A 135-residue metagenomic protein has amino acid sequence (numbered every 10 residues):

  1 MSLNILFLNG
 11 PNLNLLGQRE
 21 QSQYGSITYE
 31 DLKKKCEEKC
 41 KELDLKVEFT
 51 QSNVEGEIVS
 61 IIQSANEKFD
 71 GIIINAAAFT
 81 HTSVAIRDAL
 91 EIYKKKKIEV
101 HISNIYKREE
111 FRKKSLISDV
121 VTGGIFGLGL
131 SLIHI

Functional and structural regions predicted by a protein language model:
S2-I5: Extreme N-terminal starter segment of soluble prokaryotic enzymes
P11-L13, A77-T80, S103-I105: Short glycine-rich anion-binding loops that position phosphate/pyrophosphate groups of nucleotides and phosphorylated
L16-E30: Glycine- and acidic-residue-enriched helix-capping/strand-helix junction motifs
E48-G56: Short beta->alpha junction loops
A65-I72: Short acidic/histidine-rich motifs immediately flanking catalytic phosphotransfer sites in two-component signaling
S83-K94: Short Gly/Thr/Asp-enriched flexible loops that form oxyanion-binding sites at enzyme active sites
I92-R108: Short, acidic/small-residue loops that bind anionic groups at enzyme active sites
H134-I135: Conserved small/polar residues in nucleotide/adenosyl-binding loops
